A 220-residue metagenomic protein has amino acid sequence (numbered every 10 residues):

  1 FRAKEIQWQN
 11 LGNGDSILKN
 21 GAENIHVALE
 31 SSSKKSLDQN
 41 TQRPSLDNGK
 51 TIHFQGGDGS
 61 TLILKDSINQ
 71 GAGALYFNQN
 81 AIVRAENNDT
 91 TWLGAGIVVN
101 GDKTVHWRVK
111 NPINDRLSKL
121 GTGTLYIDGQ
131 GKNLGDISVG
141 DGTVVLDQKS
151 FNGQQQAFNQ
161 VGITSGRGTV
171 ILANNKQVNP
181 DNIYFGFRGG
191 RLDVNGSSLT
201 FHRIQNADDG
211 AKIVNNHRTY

Functional and structural regions predicted by a protein language model:
F1-Y220: Beta-strand-rich extracellular passenger or scaffold domains
